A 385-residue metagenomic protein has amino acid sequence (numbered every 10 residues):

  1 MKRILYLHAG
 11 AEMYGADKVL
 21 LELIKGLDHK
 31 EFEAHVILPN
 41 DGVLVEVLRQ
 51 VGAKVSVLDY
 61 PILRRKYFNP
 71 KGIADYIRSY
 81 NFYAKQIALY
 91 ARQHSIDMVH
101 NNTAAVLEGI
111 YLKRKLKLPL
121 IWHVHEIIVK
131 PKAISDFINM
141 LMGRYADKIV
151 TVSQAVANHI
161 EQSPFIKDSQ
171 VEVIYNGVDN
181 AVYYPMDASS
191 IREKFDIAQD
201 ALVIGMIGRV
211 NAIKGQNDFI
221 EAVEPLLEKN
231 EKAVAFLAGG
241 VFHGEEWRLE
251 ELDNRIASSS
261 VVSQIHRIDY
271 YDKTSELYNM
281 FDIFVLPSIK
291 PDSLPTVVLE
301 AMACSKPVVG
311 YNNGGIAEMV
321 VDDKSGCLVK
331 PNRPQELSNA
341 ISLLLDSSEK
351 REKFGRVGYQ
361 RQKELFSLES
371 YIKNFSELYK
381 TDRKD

Functional and structural regions predicted by a protein language model:
D17-E22, L202, M206, N211-P225 (+1 more regions): A conserved mid-protein helix/loop that constitutes part of the nucleotide-sugar donor-binding site
H29, N158-F165, S169-Q170, G177-K194: Acidic anion/phosphate-binding donor-loop and adjacent secondary structure in glycosyltransferase catalytic cores
V43-R49, F236-V262, K350: Short, structured helix-loop element that forms part of the nucleotide-activated donor/catalytic region
S95-I96, N279-S293, K306-P307: Acidic donor-binding loop of glycosyltransferase active sites
S190-E193, E336, L343, K350-L365 (+1 more regions): A short, well-ordered alpha-helix in the C-terminal region of glycosyltransferases
G244-L249, V262-Y271, L277, C327-L328: Active-site donor-binding acidic/aromatic loop of nucleotide-activated sugar and phosphosugar transferases involved
P307-G310, V320: Short hydrophobic beta-strand element within catalytic cores of glycosyltransferases and related nucleotide-activated
D322-D323, C327-P334, L343-E349: Conserved acidic donor-binding segment of nucleotide-sugar-dependent glycosyltransferases
